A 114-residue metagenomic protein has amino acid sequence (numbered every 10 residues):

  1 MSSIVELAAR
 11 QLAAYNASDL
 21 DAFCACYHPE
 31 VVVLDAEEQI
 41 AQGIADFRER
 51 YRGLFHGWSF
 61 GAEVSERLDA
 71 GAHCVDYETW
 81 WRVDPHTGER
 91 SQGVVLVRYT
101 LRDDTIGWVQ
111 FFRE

Functional and structural regions predicted by a protein language model:
M1-S3, A13-A17, V32-L34, E38-A41 (+1 more regions): A beta-strand edge to alpha-helix "cap/lid" segment located at domain peripheries
A17-E30: Short, well-ordered alpha-helical segments enriched in acidic and aromatic residues
